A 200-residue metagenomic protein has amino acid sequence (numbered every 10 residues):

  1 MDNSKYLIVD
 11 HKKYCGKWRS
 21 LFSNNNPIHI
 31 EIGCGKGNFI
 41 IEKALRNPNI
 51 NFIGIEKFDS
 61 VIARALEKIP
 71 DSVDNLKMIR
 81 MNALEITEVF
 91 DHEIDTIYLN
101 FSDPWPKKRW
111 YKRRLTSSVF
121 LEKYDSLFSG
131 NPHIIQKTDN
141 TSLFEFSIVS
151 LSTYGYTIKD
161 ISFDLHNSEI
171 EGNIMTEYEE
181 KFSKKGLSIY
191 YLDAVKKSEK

Functional and structural regions predicted by a protein language model:
M1-I28, N38-L45: S-adenosyl-L-methionine
G33-G35: Class I SAM-dependent methyltransferase "Motif I" SAM/SAH-binding loop
F58: Conserved SAM/SAH-binding beta-strand->alpha-helix loop
A63-K68, F146: Short alpha-helix adjacent to the SAM-binding motif of class I
L66-D91: S-adenosyl-L-methionine
T116-G130: A short glycine-rich, Lys/Arg-flanked "PGG" loop and its adjoining helix->strand segment in the class I
N131-T138: Conserved beta-strand signature within the Rossmann-like core of class I S-adenosyl-L-methionine
V149, Y154-K200: Class I S-adenosyl-L-methionine
